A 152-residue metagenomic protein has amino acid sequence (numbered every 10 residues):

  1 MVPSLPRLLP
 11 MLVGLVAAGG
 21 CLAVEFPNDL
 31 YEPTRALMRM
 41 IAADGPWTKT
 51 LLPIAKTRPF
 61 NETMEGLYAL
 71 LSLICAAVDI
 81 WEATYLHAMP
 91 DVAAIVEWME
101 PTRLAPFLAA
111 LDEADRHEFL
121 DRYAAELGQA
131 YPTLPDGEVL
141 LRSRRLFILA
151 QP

Functional and structural regions predicted by a protein language model:
P3: Glycine/small-residue-rich loop that forms an oxyanion/phosphate-binding "nest" at active or ligand-binding sites
P6-R7, V13, A17-P90: Conserved catalytic/acceptor-binding region of the Class I
A55-P152: Conserved Class I S-adenosyl-L-methionine
